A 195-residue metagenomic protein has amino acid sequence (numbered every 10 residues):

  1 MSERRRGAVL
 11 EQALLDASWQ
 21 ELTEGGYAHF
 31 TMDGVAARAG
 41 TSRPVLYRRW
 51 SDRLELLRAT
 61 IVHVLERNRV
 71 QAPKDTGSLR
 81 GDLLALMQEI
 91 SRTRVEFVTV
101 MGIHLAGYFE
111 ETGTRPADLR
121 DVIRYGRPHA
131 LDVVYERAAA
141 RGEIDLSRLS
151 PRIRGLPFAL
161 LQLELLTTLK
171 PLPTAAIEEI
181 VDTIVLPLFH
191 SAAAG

Functional and structural regions predicted by a protein language model:
M1-R38, L54-E55: Basic, helix-initiating cap at the start of DNA-binding domains
A13, A17-G25, D82, E89 (+2 more regions): Solvent-exposed, amphipathic alpha-helical segments
H29, D52-L57, R67, A72 (+1 more regions): Short amphipathic alpha-helical segment with a characteristic S/N-K-E followed by hydrophobic residues
G40-W50: Short hydrophobic/aromatic patch on the recognition helix
R58-V62: Short, Lys/Arg-enriched C-terminal cap helix and immediately downstream tail that follows
V70-F97: Hydrophobic alpha-helical connector segments
A85, R92, Y125-H129, V133-A140 (+3 more regions): C-terminal peripheral helix-coil segments that are non-catalytic and often amphipathic
T99-V100, T112-R141, R148-R152: Amphipathic alpha-helical packing segments from all-alpha helical-bundle domains
